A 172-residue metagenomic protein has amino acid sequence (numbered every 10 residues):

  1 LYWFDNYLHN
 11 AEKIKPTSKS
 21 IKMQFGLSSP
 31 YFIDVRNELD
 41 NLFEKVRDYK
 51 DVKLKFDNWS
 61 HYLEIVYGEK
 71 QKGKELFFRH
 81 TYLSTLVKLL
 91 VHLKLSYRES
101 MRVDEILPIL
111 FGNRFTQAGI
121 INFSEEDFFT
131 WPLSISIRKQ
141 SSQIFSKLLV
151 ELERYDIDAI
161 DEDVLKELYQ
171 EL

Functional and structural regions predicted by a protein language model:
L1-K139: Charged, often flexible domain-edge or linker segments that flank or initiate folded functional domains
R98, I120-I121, E125-L172: Class I S-adenosyl-L-methionine
